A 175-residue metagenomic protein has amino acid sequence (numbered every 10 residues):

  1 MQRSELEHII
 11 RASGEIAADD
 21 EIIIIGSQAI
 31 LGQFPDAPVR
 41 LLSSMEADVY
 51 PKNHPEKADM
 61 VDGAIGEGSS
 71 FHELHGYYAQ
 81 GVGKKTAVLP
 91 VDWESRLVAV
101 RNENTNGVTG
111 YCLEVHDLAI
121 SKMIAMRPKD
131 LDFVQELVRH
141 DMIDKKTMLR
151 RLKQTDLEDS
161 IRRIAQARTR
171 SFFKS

Functional and structural regions predicted by a protein language model:
M1-S175: Compositionally biased terminal segments of proteins
